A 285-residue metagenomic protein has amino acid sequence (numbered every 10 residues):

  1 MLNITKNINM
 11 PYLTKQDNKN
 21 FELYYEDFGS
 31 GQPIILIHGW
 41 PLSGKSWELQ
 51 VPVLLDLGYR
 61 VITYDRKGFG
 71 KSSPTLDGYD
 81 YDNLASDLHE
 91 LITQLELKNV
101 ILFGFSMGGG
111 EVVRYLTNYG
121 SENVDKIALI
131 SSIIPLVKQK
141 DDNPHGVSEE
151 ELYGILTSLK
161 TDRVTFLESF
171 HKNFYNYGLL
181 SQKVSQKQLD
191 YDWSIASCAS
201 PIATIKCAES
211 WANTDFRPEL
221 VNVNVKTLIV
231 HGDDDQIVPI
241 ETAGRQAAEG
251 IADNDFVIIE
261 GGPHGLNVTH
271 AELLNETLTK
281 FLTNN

Functional and structural regions predicted by a protein language model:
M1-I35, D56-Y59, L97-K98, T279 (+1 more regions): Alpha/beta-hydrolase fold catalytic core
D17-D77: Conserved HGGG/HGGXW glycine-rich cap/lid loop of the alpha/beta-hydrolase fold
N83-V100: Conserved acidic catalytic loop of the alpha/beta-hydrolase fold
V113, T117-N118, E122-T161: Flexible "cap/lid" loop of the alpha/beta hydrolase fold
P135-K138, D142-G146, S158-V221: Conserved alpha/beta-hydrolase catalytic His-Asp/Glu region
V223, I229-H231, D235: Short beta-strand/loop motif that positions the catalytic acidic residue of the alpha/beta-hydrolase fold
Q236-T242: Conserved alpha/beta-hydrolase "acid-adjacent" motif
N254-N285: Catalytic active-site module of serine/aspartate enzymes centered on a nucleophile-bearing elbow/loop
